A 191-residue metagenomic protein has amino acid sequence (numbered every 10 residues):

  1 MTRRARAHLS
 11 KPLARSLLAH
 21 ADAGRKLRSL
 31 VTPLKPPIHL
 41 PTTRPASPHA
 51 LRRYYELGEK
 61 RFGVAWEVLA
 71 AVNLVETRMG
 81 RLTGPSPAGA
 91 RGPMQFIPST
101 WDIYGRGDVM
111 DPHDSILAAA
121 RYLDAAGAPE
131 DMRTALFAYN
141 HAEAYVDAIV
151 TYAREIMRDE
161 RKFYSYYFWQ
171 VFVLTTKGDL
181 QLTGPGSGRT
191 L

Functional and structural regions predicted by a protein language model:
M1-A19, Q181-T190: N-terminal secretory targeting signals
R15-G184: Catalytic glycan-binding domains that act on GlcNAc-containing polysaccharides
